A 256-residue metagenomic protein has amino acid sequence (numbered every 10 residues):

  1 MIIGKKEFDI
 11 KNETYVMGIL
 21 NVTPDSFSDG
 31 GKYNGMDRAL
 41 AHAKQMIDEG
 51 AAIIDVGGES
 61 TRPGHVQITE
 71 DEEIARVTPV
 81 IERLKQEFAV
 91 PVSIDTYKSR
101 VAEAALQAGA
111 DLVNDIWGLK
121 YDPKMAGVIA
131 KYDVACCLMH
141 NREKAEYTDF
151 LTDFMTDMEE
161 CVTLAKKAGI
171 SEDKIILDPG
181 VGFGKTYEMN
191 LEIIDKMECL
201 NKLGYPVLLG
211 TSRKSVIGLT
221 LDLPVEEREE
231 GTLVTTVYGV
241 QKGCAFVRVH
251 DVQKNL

Functional and structural regions predicted by a protein language model:
M1-P24, K166-I170: N-terminal amphipathic alpha-helix/helix-capping segment at the start of soluble metabolic enzymes
I3-K5, S28-H42, T61-R83, F88-P91 (+4 more regions): Active-site-adjacent loop and "lid" segments of alpha/beta metabolic enzymes
L20, G50, V113: Conserved hydrophobic/aromatic pocket- or pore-lining residues that grip, position, or stack substrates in active sites
A41-G57, G243: Catalytic domains of carbohydrate-active enzymes, especially glycoside hydrolases
I47-D48, E159-K174: Phosphate/pyrophosphate-binding loops at sites that engage ATP/ADP/AMP, CoA/4′-phosphopantetheine, polyphosphate
G180: Conserved Motif II region of HX4D acyltransferases
